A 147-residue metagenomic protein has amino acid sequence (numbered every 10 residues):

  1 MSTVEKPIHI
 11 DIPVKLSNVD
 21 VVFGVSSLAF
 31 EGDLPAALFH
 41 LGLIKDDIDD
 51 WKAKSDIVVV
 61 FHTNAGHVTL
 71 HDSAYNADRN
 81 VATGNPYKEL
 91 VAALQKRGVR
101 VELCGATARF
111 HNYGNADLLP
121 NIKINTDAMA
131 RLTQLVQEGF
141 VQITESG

Functional and structural regions predicted by a protein language model:
M1-G147: Secreted/extracellular ectodomain signature
